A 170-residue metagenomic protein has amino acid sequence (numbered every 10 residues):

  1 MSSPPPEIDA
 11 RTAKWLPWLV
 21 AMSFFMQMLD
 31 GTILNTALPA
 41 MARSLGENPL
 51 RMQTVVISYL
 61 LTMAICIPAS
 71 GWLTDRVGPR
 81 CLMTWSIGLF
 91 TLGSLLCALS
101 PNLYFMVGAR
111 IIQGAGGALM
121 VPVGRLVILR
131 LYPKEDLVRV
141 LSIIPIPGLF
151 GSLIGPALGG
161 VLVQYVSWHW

Functional and structural regions predicted by a protein language model:
S2-W170: Transmembrane-helix bundle of Major Facilitator Superfamily
